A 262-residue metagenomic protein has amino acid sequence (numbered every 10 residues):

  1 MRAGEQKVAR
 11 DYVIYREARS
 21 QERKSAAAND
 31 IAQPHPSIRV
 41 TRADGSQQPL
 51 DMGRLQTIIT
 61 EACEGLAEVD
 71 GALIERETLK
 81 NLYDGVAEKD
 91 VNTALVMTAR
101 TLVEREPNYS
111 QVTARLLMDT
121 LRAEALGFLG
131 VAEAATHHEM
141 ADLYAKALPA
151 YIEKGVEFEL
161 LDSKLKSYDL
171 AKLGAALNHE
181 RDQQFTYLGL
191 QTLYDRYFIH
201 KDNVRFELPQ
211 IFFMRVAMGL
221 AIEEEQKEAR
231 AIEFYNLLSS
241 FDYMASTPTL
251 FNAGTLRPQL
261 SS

Functional and structural regions predicted by a protein language model:
M1-S262: Extended catalytic cores of very large enzyme megasubunits
